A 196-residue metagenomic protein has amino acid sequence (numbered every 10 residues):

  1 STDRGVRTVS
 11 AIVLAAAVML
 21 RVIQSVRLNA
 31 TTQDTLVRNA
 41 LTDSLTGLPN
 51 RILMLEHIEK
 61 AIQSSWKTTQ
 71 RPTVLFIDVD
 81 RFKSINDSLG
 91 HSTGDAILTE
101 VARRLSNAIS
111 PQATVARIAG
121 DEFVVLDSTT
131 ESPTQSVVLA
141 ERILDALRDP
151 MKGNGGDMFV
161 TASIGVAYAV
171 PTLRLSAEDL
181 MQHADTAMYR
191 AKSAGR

Functional and structural regions predicted by a protein language model:
S1-D34: Interfacial "cap-and-anchor" motif at the non-cytosolic start of specific transmembrane alpha-helices
N29-T32, L36, M54, F76 (+1 more regions): PAS/GAF-family sensory domains
T31-P49, Q63: Amphipathic HAMP/coiled-coil signal-transducing linker helices that couple sensory inputs to cytosolic output domains
G47-T73, D80-S110, A116-V125, E131-E141 (+2 more regions): Conserved long alpha-helical elements within nucleotide-processing catalytic cores of c-di-GMP signaling and class III
L75, V124, G165-A167: Short, well-ordered beta-strand segments
V115, R142, G156, S163-T172 (+1 more regions): Cyclic nucleotide signaling catalytic output domains
